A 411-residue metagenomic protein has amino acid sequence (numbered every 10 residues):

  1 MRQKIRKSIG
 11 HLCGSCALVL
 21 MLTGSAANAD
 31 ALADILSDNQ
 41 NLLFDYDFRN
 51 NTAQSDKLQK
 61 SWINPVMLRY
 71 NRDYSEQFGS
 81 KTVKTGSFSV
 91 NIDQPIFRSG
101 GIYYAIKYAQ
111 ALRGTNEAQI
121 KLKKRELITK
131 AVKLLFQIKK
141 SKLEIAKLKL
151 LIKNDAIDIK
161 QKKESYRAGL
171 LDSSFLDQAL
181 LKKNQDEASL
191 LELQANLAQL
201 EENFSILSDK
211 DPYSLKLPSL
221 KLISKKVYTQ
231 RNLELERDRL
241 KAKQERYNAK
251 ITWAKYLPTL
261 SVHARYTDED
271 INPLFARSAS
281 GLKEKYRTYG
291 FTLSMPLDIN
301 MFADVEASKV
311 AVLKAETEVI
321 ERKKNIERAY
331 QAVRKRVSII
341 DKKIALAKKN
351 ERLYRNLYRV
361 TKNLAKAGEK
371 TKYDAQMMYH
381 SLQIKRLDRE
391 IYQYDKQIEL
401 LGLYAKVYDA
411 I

Functional and structural regions predicted by a protein language model:
Q3, K7, K124-E236, K241-E245 (+7 more regions): Periplasmic alpha-helical coiled-coil/stalk elements that build and connect Gram-negative outer-membrane
R6-A29: Classical Sec-dependent N-terminal signal peptides that target proteins to the secretory pathway
A26-M67, I96, L170-S174, S205-L257 (+3 more regions): Bacterial Sec-pathway N-terminal export signals of envelope proteins
L43-Y46, I96-K124, S174, Q178 (+3 more regions): Sec/SRP-type N-terminal targeting helices
N50, Y70, G86-N91, Y108 (+1 more regions): Non-membrane alpha-helical segments in proteins
A53, K60, A118, R125 (+15 more regions): Regular, well-ordered alpha-helical segments
K60, M67-G101, A105, H263-D304: Small/polar, glycine/serine/threonine/aspartate-rich low-complexity segments that form flexible
K60, Q94, E117, A188 (+3 more regions): Residue-level signature of outer-membrane beta-barrel architecture
